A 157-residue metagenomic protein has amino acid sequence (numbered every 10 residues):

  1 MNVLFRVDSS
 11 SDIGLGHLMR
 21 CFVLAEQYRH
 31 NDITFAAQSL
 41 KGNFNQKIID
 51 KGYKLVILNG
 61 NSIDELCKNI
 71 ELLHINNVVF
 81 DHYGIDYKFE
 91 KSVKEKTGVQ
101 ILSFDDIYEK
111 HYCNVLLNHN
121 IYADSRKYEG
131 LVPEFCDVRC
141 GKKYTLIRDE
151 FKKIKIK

Functional and structural regions predicted by a protein language model:
M1-D12: Nucleotide-activated donor-dependent transferases that construct or modify glycoconjugates
N2, N76-N77, V115: Structural motif
S9, H30-C67: Conserved nucleotide-sugar phosphate-binding/catalytic loop shared by glycosyltransferases and other
L18-Y28: Short amphipathic alpha-helix
F44-D50, K91-S92, I107-N114, R126-E134: Short loop/helix-cap segments at secondary-structure boundaries that form the rim of catalytic
I70-G84: Short N-terminal targeting/anchoring amphipathic segment
V93-L102: Short beta-strand/loop segments at the ligand-binding rim of alpha/beta enzyme cores
C113-K157: A nucleotide-sugar donor-handling region in carbohydrate enzymes
